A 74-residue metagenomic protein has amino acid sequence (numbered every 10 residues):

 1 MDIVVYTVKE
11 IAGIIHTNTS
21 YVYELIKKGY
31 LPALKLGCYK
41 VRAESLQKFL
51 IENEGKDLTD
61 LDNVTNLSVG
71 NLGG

Functional and structural regions predicted by a protein language model:
M1-Y21: Polyanion-binding surface elements
D2, Y30, D62-T65: Short, compositionally biased terminal leader/tail segments enriched in small/polar residues
T7-V8, L34-E54: Short helix-start
G13, K28, K48, E52: Surface-exposed, Lys/Arg-rich phosphate-binding patches that contact polyanionic backbones
I15-Y39: Major-groove DNA-recognition helix of helix-turn-helix-type DNA-binding domains
L46-G74: A short, Lys/Arg-enriched interface patch at domain edges and termini
